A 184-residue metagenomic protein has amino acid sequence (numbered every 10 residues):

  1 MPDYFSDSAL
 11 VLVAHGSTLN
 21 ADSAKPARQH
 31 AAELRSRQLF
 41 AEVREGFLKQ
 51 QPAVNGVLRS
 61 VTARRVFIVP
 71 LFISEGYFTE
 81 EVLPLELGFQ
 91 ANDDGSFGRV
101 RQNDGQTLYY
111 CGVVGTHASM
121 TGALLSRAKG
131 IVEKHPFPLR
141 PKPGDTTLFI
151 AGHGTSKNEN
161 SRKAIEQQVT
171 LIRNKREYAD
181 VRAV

Functional and structural regions predicted by a protein language model:
M1-V184: Active-site-proximal alpha-helix that buttresses catalytic centers in soluble enzyme cores
